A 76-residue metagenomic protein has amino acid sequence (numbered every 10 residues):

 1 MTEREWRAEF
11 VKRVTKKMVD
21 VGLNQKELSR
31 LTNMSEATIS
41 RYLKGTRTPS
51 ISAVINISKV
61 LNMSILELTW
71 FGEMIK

Functional and structural regions predicted by a protein language model:
M1-N24: A short, Lys/Arg-rich alpha-helix, primarily the initiator
K16, R41, W70: DNA-binding alpha-helical recognition surfaces that contact promoter or target DNA
M18, S29, S58: The alpha-helix within a helix-turn-helix
V19, N33, K44-T46, E73: Residue-level detection of the helix-turn-helix DNA-binding "recognition helix"
G22-R41: Short alpha-helical DNA-recognition segment
L23, P49-S52: Residue-level signal for the short linker/turn that defines the boundary of a DNA-recognition helix
S52-E67: DNA major-groove recognition helix of helix-turn-helix/homeodomain DNA-binding modules
E67-K76: Short amphipathic recognition helices of helix-turn-helix/homeodomain-type DNA-binding modules
